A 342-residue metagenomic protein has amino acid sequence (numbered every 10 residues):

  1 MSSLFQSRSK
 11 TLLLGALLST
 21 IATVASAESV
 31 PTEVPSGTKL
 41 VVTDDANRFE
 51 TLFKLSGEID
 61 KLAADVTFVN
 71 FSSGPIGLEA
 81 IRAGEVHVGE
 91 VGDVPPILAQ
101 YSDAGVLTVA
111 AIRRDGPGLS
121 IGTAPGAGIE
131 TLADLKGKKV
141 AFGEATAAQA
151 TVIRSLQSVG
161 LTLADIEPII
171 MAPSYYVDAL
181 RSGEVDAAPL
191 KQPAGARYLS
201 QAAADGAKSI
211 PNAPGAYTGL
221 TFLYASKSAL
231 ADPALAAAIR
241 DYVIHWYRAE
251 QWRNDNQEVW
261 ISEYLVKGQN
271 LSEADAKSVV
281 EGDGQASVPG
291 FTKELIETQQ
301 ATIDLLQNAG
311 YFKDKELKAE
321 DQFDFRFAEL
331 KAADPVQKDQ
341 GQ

Functional and structural regions predicted by a protein language model:
S2-L13: Bacterial N-terminal signal peptides that target proteins for export
L12-T23: Bacterial N-terminal signal peptides
E28-T162, E167-I170, D186-Q192, P211-Y217: Short, glycine-/small- and polar/acidic-enriched structural segments that line small-molecule recognition paths
E79, A83, I97, A133 (+8 more regions): Solvent-exposed, polar/charged alpha-helical surfaces in well-ordered, non-transmembrane soluble domains, broadly
V94, S174-K267: Pocket-lining segment of extracytoplasmic ligand-binding domains
R181-D186, D283-T298, E329-Q337: Short amphipathic alpha-helical segments at helix boundaries and their inter-helical linkers
D232-K313: Secondary-structure end/capping motifs
D304-Q342: Conserved C-terminal helix/tail region of periplasmic/extracytoplasmic solute-binding proteins
